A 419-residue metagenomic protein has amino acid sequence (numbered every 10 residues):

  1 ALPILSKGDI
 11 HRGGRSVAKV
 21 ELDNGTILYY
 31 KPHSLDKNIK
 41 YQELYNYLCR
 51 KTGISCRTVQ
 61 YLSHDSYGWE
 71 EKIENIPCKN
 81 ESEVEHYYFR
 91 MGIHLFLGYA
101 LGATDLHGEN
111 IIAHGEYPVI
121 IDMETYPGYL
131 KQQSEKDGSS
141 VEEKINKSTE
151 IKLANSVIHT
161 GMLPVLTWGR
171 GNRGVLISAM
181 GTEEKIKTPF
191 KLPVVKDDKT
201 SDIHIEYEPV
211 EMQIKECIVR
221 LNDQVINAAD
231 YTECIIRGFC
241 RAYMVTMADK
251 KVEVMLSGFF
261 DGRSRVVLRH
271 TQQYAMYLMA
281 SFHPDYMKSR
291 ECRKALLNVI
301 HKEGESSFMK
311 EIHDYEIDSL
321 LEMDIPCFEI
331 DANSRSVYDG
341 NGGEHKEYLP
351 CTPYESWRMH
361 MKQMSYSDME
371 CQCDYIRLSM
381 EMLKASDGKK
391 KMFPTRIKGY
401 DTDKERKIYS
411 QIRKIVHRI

Functional and structural regions predicted by a protein language model:
A1-A103, Y117, Q372: Conserved ATP-binding subdomain of kinase catalytic cores across diverse folds
A1-E43, P118-V119, P164-I419: Regulatory N- and C-terminal appendages and interdomain linkers associated with kinase/kinase-like NTP transferase
K72, I76-E183, L192: Conserved kinase catalytic-core segment
